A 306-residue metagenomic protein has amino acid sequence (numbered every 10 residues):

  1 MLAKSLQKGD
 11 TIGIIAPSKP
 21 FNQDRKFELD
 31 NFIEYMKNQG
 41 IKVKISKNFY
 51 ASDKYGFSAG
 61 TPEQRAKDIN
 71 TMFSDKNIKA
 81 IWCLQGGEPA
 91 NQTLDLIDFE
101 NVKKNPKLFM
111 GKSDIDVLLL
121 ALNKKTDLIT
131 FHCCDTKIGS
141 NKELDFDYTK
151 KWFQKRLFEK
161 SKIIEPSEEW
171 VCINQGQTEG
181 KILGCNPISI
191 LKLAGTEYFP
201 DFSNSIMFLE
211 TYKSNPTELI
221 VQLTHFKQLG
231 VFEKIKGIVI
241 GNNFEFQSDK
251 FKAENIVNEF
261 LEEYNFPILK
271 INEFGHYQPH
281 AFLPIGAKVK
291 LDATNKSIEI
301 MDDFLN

Functional and structural regions predicted by a protein language model:
M1-N77: ATP/NTP phosphate-donor binding region
I14, I81, D114, I190 (+2 more regions): Buried hydrophobic positions in well-ordered alpha/beta secondary-structure cores of metabolic enzymes
E28-N31, E63-Q64, V221-F226, F251-N258: Charged helix-capping and loop-helix junction motifs
K44-K47, G111, I235-N242, L269: Short internal beta-strands
S58-I173, K181: Active-site histidine-anchored catalytic micro-motif
W82, M110, I206-F208, V239: Structural motif
T149-L223: ATP/pyrophosphate-binding catalytic subdomain of soluble kinases
N242-N306: ATP/nucleoside-binding phosphotransfer catalytic cores, i.e., glycine-rich phosphate-binding loops
